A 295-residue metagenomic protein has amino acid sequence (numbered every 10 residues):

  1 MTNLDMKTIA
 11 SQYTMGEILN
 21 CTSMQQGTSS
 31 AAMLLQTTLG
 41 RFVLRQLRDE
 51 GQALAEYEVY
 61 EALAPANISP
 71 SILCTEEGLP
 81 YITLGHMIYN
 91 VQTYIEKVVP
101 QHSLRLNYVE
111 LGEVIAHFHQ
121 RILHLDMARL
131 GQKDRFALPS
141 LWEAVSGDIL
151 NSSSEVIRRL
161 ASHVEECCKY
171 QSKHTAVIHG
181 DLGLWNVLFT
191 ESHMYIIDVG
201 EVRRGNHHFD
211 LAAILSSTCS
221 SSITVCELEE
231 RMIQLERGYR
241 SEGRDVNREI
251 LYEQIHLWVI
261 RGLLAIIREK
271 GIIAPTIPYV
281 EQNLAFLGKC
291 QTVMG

Functional and structural regions predicted by a protein language model:
Y13-Q36: ATP-binding glycine-rich phosphate-binding loop
T28-Q36, V43-L44, I72, E165-F209: Active-site acidic catalytic loop and adjacent metal/ATP-binding pocket of ATP-dependent phosphoryl transfer enzymes
L34-T38, L84-G85: Active-site beta-strand termini and strand-to-loop segments that position acidic
R45-M87, H102-H117: A conserved alpha-helical element in kinase catalytic cores
G85-V98: Conserved short submotifs of the Hanks-type protein kinase catalytic core that shape the nucleotide-binding pocket
Q101-S152, T175: A cross-family kinase active-site recognition segment
H208-G243, L257-A274: Active-site activation/catalytic loop segments of kinase-like enzymes and analogous catalytic loops in related
G262-G295: ATP/Mg2+ or Mg2+-diphosphate-binding catalytic cores that bind nucleotide phosphates or diphosphates via glycine-rich
